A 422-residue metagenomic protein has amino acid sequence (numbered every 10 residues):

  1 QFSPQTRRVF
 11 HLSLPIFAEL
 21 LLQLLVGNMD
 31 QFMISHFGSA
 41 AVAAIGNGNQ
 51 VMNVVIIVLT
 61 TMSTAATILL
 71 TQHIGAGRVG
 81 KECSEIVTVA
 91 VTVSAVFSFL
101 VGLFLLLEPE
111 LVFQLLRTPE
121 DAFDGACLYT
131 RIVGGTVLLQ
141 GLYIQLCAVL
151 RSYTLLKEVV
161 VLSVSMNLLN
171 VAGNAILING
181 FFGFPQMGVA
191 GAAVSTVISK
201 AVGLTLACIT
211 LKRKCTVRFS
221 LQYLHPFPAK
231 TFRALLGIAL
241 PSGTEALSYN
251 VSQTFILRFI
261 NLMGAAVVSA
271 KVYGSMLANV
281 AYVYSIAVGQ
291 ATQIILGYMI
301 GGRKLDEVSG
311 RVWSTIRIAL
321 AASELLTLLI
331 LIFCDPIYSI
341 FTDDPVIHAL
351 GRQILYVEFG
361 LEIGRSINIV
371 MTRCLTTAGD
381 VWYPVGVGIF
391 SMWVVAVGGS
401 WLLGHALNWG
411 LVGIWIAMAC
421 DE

Functional and structural regions predicted by a protein language model:
Q1-I16, L70-L138, F184-L240, L296-L361 (+1 more regions): Short alpha-helical transmembrane segments in multi-pass integral membrane proteins
P4-F32, H36-F37, N53-A65, L69 (+5 more regions): N-terminal transmembrane alpha-helices
V9, L105, A148, N174 (+9 more regions): Structural signal for membrane-spanning alpha-helices in multi-pass inner-membrane proteins, emphasizing helix cores
H11-D30, I132, M166, S199-G203 (+4 more regions): Transmembrane helical elements of multi-pass membrane transporters/channels
L21-A43, F113-E120, G173-M187, L247-V280 (+4 more regions): Helix-terminus/linker motif at the lipid-water interface of multi-pass membrane proteins
S39-Q50, A126, T130, A193 (+3 more regions): Small-residue hotspots at the loop-to-helix junctions and early N-terminal turns of transmembrane alpha-helices
V42-L103, Q140-V159, L257, K271-C334 (+1 more regions): Small-residue-rich hydrophobic transmembrane alpha-helices
S63, I132-S152, V159-N170, A192-A207 (+5 more regions): Short runs within selected transmembrane alpha-helices of multi-pass transporters and secretion channels
